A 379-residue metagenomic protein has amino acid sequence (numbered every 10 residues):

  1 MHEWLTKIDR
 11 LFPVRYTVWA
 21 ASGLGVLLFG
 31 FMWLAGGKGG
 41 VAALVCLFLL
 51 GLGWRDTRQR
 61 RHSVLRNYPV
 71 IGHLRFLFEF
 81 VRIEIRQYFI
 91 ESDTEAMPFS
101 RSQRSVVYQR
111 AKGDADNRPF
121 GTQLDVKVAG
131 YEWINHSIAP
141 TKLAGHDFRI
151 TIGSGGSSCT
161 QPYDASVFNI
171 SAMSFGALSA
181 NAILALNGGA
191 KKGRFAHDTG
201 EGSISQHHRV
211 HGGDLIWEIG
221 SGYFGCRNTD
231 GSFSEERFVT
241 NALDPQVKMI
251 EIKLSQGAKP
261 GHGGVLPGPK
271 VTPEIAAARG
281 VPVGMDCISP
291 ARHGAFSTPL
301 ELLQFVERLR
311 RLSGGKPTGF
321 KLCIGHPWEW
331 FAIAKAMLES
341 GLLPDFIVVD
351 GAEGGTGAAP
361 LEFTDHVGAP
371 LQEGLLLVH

Functional and structural regions predicted by a protein language model:
M1-A196, G202-G212, W217-T229, F233-A258 (+1 more regions): Conserved, well-structured core domains of diverse proteins
Q161-N169, Q256-P260, V265-P267, A277-P290 (+1 more regions): N-terminal small/glycine-rich loop or linker at the start of catalytic domains across soluble metabolic enzymes
A180, L184, G193, H197 (+2 more regions): Internal alpha/beta core interface subdomains
H197-D198, I250, T318, I347: Hydrophobic residues within beta-strands of alpha/beta enzymes
I216-G225, G268-S297, G357-Q372: Glycine-rich tight-turn/loop motif centered on a GG-T
M249-S255, P273-V283, P344-A352: Non-cysteine beta-strand/loop elements that form the S-adenosyl-L-methionine
P290-H379: Glycine-rich phosphate/ribose-binding loops and adjacent secondary-structure elements that form binding surfaces
